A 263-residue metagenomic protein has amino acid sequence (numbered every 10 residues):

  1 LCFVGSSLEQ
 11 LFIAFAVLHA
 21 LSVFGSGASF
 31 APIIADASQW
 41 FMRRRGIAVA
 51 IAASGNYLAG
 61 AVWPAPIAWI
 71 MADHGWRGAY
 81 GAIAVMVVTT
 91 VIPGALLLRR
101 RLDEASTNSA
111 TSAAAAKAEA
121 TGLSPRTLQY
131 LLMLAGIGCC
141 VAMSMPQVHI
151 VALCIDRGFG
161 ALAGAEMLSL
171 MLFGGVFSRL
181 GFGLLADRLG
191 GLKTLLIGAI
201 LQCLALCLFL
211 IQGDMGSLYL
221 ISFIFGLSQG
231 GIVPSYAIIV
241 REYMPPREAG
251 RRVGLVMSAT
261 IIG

Functional and structural regions predicted by a protein language model:
L1-S7, L201-G213: C-terminal ends and interior cores of transmembrane alpha-helices in multi-pass membrane transporters/permeases
Q10-A28, I137, S217-G230: Hydrophobic core of transmembrane alpha-helices in multi-pass small-molecule transporters, especially MFS/SLC-type
G25-F41, G231-M244: Intracellular juxtamembrane helix-capping segments at the cytosolic ends of symmetry-related transmembrane helices
I51, A59-A61, Q229-G230, Y243-G263: A late C-terminal transmembrane helix in Major Facilitator Superfamily
A52, N56-D103: Helix-loop-helix hairpin linking two adjacent transmembrane segments in secondary transporters
R99-E119: Flexible cytoplasmic inter-helical loops of multi-pass small-molecule transporters
P125-L184, G191: Extracytoplasmic gate region of multi-pass secondary transporters
R188-A199: Cytoplasmic membrane-interface "Motif A"-like loop-to-helix N-cap segments of 12-TM Major Facilitator Superfamily
